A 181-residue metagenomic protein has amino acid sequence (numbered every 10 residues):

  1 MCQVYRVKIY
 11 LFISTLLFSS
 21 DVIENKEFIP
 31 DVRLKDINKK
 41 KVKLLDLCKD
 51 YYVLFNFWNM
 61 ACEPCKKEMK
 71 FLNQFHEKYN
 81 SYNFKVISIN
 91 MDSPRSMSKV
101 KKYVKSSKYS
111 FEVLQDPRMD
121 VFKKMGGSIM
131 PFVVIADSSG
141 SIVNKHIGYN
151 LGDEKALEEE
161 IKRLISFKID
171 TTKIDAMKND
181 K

Functional and structural regions predicted by a protein language model:
Y5, I9-D31, C48, D170-K173 (+1 more regions): N-proximal helix/coil linker or "cap" segments that precede and/or mark the start of modular domains
R33-V53: A short beta-strand-turn-helix
Y51-V53, W58-A61, I129: Short pre-active-site segment immediately N-terminal to redox-active cysteine/selenocysteine motifs in thiol-based
L54-F55, V86, V133: Hydrophobic beta-strand anchors of alpha/beta hydrolase catalytic cores
F57-Q74: Conserved redox-active cysteine motifs that mediate thiol-disulfide chemistry, especially di-cysteine Cys-X(1-2)-Cys
N83-M97, Y109-R118: Thiol-based oxidoreductase modules, predominantly thioredoxin-like and allied folds used for disulfide exchange
Y103-S138: Short, internal strand/loop/helix patches that form the active-site neighborhood or redox-interaction surface
I135-K181: Thiol-/selenol-based redox modules, centered on thioredoxin-like and closely related oxidoreductase domains
